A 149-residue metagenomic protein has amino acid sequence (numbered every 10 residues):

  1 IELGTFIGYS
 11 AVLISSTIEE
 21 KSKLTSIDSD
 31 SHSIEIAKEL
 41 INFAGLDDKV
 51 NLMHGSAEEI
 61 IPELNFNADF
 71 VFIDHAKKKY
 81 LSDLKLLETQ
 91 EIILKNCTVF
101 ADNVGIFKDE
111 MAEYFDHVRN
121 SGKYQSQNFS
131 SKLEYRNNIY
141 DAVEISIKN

Functional and structural regions predicted by a protein language model:
I1-E58: SAM cofactor-binding core of SAM-dependent methyltransferases, primarily the Rossmann-like beta-alpha-beta module
G8, I34, I60-P62, Y80 (+2 more regions): Conserved protein kinase catalytic core
I14, A37, I61, D83-L87 (+1 more regions): Hydrophobic packing residues within well-ordered alpha-helices of enzyme cores
E19, G45-D47, N65, L94 (+1 more regions): Short, well-ordered coil/turn elements that cap or connect secondary structure elements
K49-F107: Active-site segment flanking the S-adenosylmethionine/decSAM binding pocket in AdoMet-dependent transferases
L81-N149: C-terminal substrate-binding/active-site "lid" region of AdoMet-derived donor-dependent transferases
